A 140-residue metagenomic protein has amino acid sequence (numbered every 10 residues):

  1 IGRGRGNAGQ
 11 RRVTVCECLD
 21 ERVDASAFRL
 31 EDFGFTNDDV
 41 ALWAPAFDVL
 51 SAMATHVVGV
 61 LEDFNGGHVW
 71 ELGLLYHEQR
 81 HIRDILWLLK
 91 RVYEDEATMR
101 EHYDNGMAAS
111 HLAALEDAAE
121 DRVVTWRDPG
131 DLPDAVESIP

Functional and structural regions predicted by a protein language model:
I1-P140: Conserved catalytic or regulatory cores that recognize and/or transform ribose-phosphate-containing ligands
